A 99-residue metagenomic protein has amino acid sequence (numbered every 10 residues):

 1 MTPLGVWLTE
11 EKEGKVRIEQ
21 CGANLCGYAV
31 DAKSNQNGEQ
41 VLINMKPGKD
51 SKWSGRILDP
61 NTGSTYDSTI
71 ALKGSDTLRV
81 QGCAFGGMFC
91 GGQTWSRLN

Functional and structural regions predicted by a protein language model:
M1-T69: Central antiparallel beta-sheet cores of small beta-barrel/beta-sandwich binding domains
T69-G91: Short, exposed beta-strand-loop hairpins at the edges of beta-sheets in extracellular/periplasmic proteins
L98-N99: Short, solvent-exposed mixed-charge patches
